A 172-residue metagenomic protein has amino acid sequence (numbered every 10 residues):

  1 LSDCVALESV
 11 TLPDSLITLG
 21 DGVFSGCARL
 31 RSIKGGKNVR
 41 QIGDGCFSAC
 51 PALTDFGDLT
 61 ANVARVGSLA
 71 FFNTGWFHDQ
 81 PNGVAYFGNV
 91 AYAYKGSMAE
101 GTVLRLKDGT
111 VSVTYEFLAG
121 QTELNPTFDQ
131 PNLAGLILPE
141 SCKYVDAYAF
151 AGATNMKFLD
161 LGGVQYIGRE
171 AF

Functional and structural regions predicted by a protein language model:
L1-S2, E170-F172: Low-complexity/repetitive intrinsically disordered segments
C4-T18, C27-Q41, C50-R65, N73-G88 (+3 more regions): Structural signature of tandem-repeat unit edges
